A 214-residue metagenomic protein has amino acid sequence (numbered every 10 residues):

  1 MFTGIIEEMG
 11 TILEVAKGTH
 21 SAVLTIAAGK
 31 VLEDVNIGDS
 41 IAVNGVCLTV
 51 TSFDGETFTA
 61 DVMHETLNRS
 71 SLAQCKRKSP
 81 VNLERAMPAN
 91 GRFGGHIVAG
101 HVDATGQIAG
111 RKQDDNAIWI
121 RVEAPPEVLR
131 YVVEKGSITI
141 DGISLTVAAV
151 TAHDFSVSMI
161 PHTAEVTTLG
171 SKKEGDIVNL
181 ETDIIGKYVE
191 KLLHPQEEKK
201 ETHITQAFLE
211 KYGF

Functional and structural regions predicted by a protein language model:
M1-F214: Conserved loop->alpha-helix
